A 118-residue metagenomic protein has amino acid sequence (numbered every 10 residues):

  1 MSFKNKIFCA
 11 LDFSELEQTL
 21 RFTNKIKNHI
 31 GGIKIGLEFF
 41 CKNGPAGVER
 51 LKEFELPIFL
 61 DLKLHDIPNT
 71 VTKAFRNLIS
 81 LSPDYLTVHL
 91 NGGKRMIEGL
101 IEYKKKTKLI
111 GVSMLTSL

Functional and structural regions predicted by a protein language model:
F3-I7, D66-L118: Conserved anion-binding
F13-K25, N69-N77: Short, acidic/polar
K25-K34, L81: Catalytic domains of carbohydrate-active enzymes, especially glycoside hydrolases
K27, V48-K52, I97, I101-K105: Surface-exposed amphipathic alpha-helices with a cationic face
K34-N43: Glycine-rich, proline-tolerant flexible connector loops at the mouths of alpha/beta enzymes
P45-E55, T72-F75: Glycine-rich loop at the start of a catalytic domain that most often binds anionic cofactors/ligands
I58-F59, L109: Hydrophobic beta-strand scaffold residues
